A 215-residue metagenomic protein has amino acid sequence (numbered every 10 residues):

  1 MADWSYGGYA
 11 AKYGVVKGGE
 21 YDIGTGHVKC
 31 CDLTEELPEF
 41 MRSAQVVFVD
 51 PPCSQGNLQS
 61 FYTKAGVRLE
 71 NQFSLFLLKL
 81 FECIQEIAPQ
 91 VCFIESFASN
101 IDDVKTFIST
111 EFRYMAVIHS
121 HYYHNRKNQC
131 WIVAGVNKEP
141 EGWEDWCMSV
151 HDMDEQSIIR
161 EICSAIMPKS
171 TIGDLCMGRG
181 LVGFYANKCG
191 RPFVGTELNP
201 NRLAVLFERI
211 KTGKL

Functional and structural regions predicted by a protein language model:
M1-L215: Class I S-adenosyl-L-methionine-dependent methyltransferase catalytic core
